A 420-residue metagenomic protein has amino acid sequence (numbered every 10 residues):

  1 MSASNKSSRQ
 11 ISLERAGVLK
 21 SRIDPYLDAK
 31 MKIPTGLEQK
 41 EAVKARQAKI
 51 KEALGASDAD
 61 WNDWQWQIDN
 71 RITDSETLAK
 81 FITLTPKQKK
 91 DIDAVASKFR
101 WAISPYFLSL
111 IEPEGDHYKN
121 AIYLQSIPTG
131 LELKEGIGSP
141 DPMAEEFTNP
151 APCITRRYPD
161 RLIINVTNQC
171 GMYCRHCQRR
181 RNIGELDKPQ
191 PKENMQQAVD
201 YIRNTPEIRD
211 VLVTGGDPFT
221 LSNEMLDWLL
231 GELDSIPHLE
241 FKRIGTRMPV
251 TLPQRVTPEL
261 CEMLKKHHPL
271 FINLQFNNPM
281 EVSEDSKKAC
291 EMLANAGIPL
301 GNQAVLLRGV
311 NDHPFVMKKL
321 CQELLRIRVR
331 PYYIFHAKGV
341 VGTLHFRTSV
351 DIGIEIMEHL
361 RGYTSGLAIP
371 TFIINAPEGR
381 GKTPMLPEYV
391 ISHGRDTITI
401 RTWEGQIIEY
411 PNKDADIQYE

Functional and structural regions predicted by a protein language model:
M1-R156: Flexible, acidic/Gly-rich N-terminal and inter-domain linker regions that tether and position cofactor-handling modules
F107, C170, C174, Y332: Conserved, mostly hydrophobic/aromatic
N149, C153, T167-H176, Y201-P206: A short mid-domain helix/strand-loop element embedded in enzyme catalytic domains that forms or borders the active-site
R156-K192, I244: Canonical Radical SAM [4Fe-4S] cluster-binding loop centered on the CxxxCxxC motif and its immediate flanking residues
I164-N165, C177, D210-F219: Conserved catalytic-core segments centered on acid/base and nucleophilic motifs
Q196-D210, F219-T364: Conserved AdoMet/S-adenosylmethionine-binding subsite of the radical SAM
E355-E420: C-terminal accessory regions of radical SAM enzymes
